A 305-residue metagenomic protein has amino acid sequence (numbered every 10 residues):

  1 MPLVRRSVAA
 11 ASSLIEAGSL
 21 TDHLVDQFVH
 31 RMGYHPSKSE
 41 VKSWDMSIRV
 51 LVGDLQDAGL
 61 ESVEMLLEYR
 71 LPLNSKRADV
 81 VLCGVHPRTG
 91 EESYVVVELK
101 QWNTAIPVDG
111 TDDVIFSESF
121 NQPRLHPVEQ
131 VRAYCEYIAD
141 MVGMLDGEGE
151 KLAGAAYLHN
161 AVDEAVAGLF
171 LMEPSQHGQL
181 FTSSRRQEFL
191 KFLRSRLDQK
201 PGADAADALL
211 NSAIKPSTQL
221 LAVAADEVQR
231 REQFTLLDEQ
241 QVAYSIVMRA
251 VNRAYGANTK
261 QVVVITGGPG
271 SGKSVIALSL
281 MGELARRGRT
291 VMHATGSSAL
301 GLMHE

Functional and structural regions predicted by a protein language model:
M1-A208: Accessory nucleic-acid engagement/destabilization modules that flank
D113-Q122, A225-Q233, Q261-T266: Glycine- and acidic
E136, R249-N252, G282-R286: Short, well-ordered alpha-helices that flank and scaffold nucleotide-derived cofactor binding pockets
A205-Q241: Charged, amphipathic alpha-helical linker segments immediately N-terminal to NTP-binding catalytic cores
S217, E232-Q261: N-terminal pre-P-loop "Q-motif" helix
Q261-G301: Conserved RecA-like ASCE P-loop NTPase motor core of nucleic-acid helicases/translocases
M303-E305: P-loop NTPase switch/communication element
